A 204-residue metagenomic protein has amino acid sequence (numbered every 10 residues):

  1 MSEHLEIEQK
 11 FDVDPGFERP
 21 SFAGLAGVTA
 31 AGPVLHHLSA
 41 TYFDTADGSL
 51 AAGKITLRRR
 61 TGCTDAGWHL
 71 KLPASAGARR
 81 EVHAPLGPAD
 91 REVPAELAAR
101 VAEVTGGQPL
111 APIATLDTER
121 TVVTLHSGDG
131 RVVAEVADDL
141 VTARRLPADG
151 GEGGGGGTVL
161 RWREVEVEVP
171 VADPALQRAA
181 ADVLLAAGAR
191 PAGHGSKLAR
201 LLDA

Functional and structural regions predicted by a protein language model:
M1-A204: Phosphate-end processing signature that detects enzymes handling 5′-triphosphorylated RNA and polyphosphate
